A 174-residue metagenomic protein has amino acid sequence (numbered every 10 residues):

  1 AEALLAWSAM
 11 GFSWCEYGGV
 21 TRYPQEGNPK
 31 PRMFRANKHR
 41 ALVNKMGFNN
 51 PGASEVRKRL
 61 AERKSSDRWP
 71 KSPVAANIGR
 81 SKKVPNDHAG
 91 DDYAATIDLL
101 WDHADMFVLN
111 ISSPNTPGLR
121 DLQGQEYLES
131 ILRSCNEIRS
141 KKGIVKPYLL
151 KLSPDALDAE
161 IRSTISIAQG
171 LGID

Functional and structural regions predicted by a protein language model:
A1-D174: Flavin-dependent oxidoreductase catalytic cores
